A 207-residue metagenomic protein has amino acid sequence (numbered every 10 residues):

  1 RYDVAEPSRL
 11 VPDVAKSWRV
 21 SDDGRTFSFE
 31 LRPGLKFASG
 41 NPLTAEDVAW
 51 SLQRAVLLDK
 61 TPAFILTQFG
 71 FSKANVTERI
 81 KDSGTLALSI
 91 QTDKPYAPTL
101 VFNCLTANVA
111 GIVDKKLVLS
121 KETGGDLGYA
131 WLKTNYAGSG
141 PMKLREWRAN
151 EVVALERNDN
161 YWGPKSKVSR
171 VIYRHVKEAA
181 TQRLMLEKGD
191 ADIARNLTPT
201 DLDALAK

Functional and structural regions predicted by a protein language model:
R1-D22, Q53, K60, T134-P141: N-terminal lobe/hinge region of extracytoplasmic solute-binding protein
R1-V4, K36, Q53-K60, P95 (+4 more regions): Sec-exported extracytoplasmic/periplasmic mature domains
V4-A5, T106-S166, R170, A180: Gly/Pro-rich hinge or "lid" segments in bacterial periplasmic/extracellular proteins
R9, D13, E30, L43 (+8 more regions): Extracytoplasmic/secreted proteins, especially bacterial periplasmic and envelope-associated proteins
K16, T26-S28, V48-L52, A87-I90 (+4 more regions): Short, well-ordered beta-strand elements
R19, E30, A49, F64-K121: Surface-exposed binding/hinge segments that line and control ligand-binding clefts or catalytic entry sites
A130, N158-A204: Ligand-site clamp/hinge motif
